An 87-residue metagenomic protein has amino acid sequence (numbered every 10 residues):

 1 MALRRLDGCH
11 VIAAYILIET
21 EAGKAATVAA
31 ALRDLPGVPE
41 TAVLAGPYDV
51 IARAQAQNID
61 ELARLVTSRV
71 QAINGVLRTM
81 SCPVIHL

Functional and structural regions predicted by a protein language model:
M1-L87: A compositional/biophysical signature of low hydrophobicity enriched in polar/charged and small residues
